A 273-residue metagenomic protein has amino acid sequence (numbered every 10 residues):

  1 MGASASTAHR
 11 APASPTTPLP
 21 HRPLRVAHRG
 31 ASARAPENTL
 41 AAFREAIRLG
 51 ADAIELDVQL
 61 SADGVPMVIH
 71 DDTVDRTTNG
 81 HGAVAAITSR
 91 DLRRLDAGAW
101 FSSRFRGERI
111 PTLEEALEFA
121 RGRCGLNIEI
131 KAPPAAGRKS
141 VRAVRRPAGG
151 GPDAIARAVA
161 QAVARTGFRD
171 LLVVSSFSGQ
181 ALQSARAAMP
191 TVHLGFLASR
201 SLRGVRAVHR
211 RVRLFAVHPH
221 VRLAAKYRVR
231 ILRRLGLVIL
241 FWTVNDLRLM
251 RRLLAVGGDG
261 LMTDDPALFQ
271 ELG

Functional and structural regions predicted by a protein language model:
M1-G273: Phosphate-group recognition and catalysis centered on beta-loop-alpha active-site segments
